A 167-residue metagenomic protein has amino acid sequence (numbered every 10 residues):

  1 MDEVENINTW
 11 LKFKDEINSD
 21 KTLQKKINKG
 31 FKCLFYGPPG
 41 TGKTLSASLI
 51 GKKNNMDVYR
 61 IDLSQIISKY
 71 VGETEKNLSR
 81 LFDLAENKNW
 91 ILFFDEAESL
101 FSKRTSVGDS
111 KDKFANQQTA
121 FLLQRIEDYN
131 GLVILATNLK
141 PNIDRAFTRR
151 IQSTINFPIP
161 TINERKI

Functional and structural regions predicted by a protein language model:
D2-I167: Walker A/P-loop NTP-binding motif of AAA+ ATPase domains
